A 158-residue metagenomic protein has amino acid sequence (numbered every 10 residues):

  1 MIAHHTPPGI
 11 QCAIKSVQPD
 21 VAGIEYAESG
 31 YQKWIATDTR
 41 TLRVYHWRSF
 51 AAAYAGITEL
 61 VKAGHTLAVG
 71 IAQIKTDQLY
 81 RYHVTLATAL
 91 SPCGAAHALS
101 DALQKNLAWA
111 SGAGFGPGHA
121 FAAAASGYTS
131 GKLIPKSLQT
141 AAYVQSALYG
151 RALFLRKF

Functional and structural regions predicted by a protein language model:
M1-P19, G30-A36, R40-A68, A72 (+1 more regions): Non-catalytic cell-wall polysaccharide-engagement segments
